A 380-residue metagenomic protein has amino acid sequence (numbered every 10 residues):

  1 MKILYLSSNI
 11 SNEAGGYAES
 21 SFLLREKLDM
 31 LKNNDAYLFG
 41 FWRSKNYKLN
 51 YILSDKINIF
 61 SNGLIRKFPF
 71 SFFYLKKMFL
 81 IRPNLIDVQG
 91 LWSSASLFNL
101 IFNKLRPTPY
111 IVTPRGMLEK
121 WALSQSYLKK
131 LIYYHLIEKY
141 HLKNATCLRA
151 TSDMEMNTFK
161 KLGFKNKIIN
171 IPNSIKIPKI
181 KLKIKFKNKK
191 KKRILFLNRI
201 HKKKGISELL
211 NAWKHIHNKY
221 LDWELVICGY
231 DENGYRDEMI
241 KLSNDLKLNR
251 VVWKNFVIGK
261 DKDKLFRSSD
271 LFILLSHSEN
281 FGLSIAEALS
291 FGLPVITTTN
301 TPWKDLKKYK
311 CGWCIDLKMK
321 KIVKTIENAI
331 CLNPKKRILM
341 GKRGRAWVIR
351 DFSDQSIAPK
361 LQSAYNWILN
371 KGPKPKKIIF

Functional and structural regions predicted by a protein language model:
L4, R149, I175, F186-K204 (+2 more regions): Conserved donor-binding/catalytic core segment of Leloir-type glycosyltransferases
G40-K45, L197, E224-D237, N255: Glycosyltransferase donor-sugar binding loop
L105, K130-L148: Membrane-proximal helix-turn-helix segments that form the acceptor-binding/catalytic region of lipid-linked
M154, S174: Carbohydrate-associated surface elements
D237-V257: Nucleotide-activated donor-binding/catalytic signature segment of Leloir-type glycosyltransferases, i.e., the conserved
H277: Aromatic "clamp/platform" in nucleotide-sugar-dependent glycosyltransferases that forms part of the donor/acceptor
P294-T297: Short hydrophobic beta-strand element within catalytic cores of glycosyltransferases and related nucleotide-activated
Y309, W313-K320, N328-P334: Conserved acidic donor-binding segment of nucleotide-sugar-dependent glycosyltransferases
